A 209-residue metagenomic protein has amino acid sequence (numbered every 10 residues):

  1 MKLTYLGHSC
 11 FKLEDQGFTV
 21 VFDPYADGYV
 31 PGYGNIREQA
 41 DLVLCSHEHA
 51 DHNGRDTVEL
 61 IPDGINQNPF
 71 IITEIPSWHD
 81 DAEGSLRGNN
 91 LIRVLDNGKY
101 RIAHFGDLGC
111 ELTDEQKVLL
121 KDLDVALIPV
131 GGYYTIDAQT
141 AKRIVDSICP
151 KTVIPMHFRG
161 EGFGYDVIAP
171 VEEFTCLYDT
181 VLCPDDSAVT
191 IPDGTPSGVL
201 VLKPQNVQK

Functional and structural regions predicted by a protein language model:
K2-Y5, T19-D23, I71-S77, V94 (+2 more regions): Active-site-proximal beta-strand elements of phosphoester/diester hydrolases
T4-L6, L86-R87, T152-K209: Binuclear metal-ion centers of metallo-dependent hydrolases, dominated by the metallo-beta-lactamase
C10-L44, H52-D63, T73-G88, L108-L119: Pre-active-site segment of Zn-dependent metallo-hydrolases
F18, I148-T152: A short helix->loop->beta-strand "cap" motif at the edges of active sites that frequently abuts
V21-P24, Q39-R55, A103-G106, A126-G131 (+2 more regions): Active-site neighborhood of phospho(di)ester-bond hydrolases with catalytic His/Asp-centered motifs
D27-P31, E48-G54, C110-T113, Y133-D137 (+2 more regions): Active-site environment of divalent metal-dependent phosphoester hydrolases
N53-K99, C176-P196: Metallo-beta-lactamase
A82-I148: Active-site-proximal loop/helix segments of hydrolase catalytic cores
